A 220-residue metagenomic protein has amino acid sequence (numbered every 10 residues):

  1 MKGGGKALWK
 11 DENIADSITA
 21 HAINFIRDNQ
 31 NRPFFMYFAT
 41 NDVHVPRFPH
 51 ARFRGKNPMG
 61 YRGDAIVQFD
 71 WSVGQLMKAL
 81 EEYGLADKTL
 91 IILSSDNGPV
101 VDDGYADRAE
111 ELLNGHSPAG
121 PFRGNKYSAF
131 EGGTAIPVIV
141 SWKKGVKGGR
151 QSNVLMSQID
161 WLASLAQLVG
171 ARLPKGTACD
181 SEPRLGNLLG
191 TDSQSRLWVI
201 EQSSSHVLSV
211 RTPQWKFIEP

Functional and structural regions predicted by a protein language model:
M1-K10: Short glycine/proline- and acidic residue-enriched helix-loop micro-motifs that form flexible lids or anion-recognition
W9-S17, G60-V67, S152-I159, A178: Soluble non-cytosolic domains of exported or imported proteins
A20-N24, V67, W71-G74, K78 (+4 more regions): Solvent-exposed, polar/charged alpha-helical surfaces in well-ordered, non-transmembrane soluble domains, broadly
A22-D64, V100-D102, A106-A109: Active-site His/acidic residue clusters
N29-M36, L85-I91, A135-I136, Q194-L197 (+1 more regions): Loop/turn elements at helix/coil->beta-strand transitions in domains of secreted/extracellular proteins
F38-V43, F48-A51, S94-N97, T134 (+3 more regions): Active-site-proximal beta-strand/loop segments in catalytic clefts of secreted hydrolases
F69-A106: Metal-dependent active-site segment of extracytoplasmic phospho-/sulfohydrolases and closely related
P99-A129, V146-P220: C-terminal cap/loop subdomain of S1 sulfatases and analogous C-terminal strand-loop tails that border
